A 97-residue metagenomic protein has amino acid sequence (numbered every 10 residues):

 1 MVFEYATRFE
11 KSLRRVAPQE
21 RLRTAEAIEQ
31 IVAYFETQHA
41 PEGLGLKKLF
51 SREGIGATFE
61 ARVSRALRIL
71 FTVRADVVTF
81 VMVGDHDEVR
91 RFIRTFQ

Functional and structural regions predicted by a protein language model:
M1-L67, V73-T79, V83-Q97: Basic, Lys/Arg-enriched alpha-helical interface segments
